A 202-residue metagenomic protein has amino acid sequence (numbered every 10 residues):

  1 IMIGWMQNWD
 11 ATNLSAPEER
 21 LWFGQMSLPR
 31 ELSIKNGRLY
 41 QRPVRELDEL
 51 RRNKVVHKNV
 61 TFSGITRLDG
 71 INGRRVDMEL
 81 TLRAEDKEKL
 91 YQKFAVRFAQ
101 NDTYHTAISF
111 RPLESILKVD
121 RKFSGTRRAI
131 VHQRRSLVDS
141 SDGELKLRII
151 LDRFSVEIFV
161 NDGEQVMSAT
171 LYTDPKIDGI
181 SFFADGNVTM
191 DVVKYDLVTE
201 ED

Functional and structural regions predicted by a protein language model:
I1-D202: Beta-rich accessory regions
